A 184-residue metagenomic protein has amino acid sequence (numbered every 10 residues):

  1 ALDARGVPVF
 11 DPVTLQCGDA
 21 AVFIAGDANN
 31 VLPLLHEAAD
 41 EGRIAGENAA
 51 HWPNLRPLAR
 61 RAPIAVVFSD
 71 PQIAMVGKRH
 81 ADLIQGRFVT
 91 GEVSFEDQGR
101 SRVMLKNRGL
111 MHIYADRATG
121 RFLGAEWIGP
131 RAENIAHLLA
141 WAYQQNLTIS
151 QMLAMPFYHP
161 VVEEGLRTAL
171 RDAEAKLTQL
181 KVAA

Functional and structural regions predicted by a protein language model:
A1-W52, L153: FAD-site-proximal beta/loop scaffold in flavoenzymes
A4, G18-D19, A62-P63, N107-G109: A generic structural signal for well-ordered coil/turn residues at beta-strand boundaries that shape enzyme active-site
T14-C17, L55, R131, Q144: A generic short alpha-helical patch detector that favors 3-5-residue windows in or near N-terminal regions
L15-C17, A59, L105-K106, A115: Solvent-exposed alpha-helices and their adjacent loops that cap or buttress functional pockets in soluble metabolic
N30, A50-G77, P156-Y158: Active-site-proximal substrate-binding core of FAD-dependent oxidoreductases
E37, E41, A59, R131: Short acidic-hydrophobic sequence patches enriched in Asp/Glu that either
D40-R43, E47, A65, K78-A81: Internal, well-ordered alpha-helical scaffold/interface segments that support domain packing or protein-protein contacts
S69-R79, I84-A184: Flexible, glycine-rich terminal cap/loop adjacent to redox cofactors in electron-transfer oxidoreductases
